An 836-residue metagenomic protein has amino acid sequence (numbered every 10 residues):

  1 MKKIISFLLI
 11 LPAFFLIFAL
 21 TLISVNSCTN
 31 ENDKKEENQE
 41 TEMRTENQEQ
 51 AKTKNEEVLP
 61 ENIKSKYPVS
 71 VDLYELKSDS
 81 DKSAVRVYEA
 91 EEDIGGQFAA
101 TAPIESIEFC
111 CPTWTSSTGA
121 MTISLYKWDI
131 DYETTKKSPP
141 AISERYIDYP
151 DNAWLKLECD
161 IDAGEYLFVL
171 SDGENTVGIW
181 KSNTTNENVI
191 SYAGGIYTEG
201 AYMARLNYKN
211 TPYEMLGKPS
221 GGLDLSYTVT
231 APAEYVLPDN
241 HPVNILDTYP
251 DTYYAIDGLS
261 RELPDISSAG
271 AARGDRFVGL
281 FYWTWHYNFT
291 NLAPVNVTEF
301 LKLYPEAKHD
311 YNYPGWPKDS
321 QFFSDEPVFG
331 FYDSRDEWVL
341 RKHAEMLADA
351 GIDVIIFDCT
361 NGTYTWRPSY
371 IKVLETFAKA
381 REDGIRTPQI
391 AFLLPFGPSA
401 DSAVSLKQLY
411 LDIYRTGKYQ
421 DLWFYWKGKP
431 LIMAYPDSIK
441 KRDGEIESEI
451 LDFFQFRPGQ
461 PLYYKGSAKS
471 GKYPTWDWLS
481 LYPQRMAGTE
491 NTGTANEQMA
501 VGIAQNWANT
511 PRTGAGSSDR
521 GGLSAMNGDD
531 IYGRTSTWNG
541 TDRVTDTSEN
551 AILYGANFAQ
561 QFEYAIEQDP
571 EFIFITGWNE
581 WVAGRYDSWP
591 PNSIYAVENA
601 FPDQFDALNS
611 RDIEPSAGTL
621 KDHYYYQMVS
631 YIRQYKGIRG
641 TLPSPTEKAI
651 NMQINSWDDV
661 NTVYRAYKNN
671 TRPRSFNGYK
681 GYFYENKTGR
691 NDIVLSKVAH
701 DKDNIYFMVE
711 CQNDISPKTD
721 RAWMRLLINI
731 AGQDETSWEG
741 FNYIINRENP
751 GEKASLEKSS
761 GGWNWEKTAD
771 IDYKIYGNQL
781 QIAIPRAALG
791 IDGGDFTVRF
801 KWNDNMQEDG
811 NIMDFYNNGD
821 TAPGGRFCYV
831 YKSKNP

Functional and structural regions predicted by a protein language model:
S24-S27: C-terminal motif of bacterial Sec signal peptides marking the signal peptidase cleavage site
T29-E31: Bacterial signal peptide processing site
K34-P68: N-terminal, intrinsically disordered, polar/charged segments of Gram-positive cell-envelope systems that serve as
L59-T135, Y146-E165, S171-E234: Beta-sheet-rich sandwich/jelly-roll-like modules and their strand-loop junctions
K136-P150, E739-G751, L756, A769-D770: Solvent-exposed serine/threonine-rich low-complexity stretches and specific carbohydrate-binding patches
E234-A649, D795, T821-C828: Glycan-processing catalytic domains of CAZymes
L642-D658, R725-G751, A787-P836: Acidic/polar low-complexity flexible segments
M652, N704-N713, L780-R786: Short, well-ordered beta-strand segments enriched in hydrophobic/aromatic residues
